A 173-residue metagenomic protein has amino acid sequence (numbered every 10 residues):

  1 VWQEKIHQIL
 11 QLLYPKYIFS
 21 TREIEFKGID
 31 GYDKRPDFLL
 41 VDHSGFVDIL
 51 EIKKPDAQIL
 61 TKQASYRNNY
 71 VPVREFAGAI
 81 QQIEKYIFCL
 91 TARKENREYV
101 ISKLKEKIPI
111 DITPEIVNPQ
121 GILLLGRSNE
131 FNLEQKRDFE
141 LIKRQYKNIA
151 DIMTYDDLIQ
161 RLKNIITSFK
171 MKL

Functional and structural regions predicted by a protein language model:
V1-L173: Charged, terminal alpha-helix-loop-beta segments that serve as non-catalytic nucleic-acid engagement and/or assembly
